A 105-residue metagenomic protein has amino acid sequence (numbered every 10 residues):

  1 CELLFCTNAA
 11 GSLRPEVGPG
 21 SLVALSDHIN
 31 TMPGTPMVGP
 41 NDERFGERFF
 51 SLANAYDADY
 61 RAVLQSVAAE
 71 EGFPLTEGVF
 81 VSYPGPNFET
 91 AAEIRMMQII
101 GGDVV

Functional and structural regions predicted by a protein language model:
C1-V105: Glycine-rich phosphate- or other oxyanion-binding loops that anchor nucleotides, phosphorylated ligands
